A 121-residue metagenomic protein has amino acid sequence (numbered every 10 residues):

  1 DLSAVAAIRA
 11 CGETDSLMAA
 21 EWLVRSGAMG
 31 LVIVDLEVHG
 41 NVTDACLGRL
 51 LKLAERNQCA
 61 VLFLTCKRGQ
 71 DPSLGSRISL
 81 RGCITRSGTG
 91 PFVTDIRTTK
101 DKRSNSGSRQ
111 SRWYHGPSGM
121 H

Functional and structural regions predicted by a protein language model:
D1-H121: N-terminal regions of ATP-driven nucleic-acid and macromolecular assemblies, encompassing P-loop NTP-binding domains
